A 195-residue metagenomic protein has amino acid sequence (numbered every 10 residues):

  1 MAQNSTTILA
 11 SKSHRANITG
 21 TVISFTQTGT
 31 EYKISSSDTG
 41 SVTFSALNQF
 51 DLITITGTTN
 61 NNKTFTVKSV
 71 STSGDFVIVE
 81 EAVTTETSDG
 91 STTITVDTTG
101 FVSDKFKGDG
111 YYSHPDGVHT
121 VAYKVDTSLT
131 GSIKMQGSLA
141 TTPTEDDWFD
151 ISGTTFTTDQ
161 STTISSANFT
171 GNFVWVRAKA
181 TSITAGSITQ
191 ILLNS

Functional and structural regions predicted by a protein language model:
M1-V22, I188-S195: Short, intrinsically disordered N-terminal pre-domain segments
S5, S11-S13, T98-P115, S138: Short Trp-Ser/Thr-centered turn/loop motifs at beta-strand boundaries
N17-Q49, T56-V102, I183-T184: Small/polar beta-strand repeat architecture
I53, P115-T127: A short beta-strand element within beta-rich, extracytoplasmic domains of secreted/secretory-pathway proteins
T54, S132-Q136: Beta-strand signatures of extracellular beta-sandwich domains
N61, K124-S132, I183-I188: Extended, low-complexity, turn-rich repeat/linker tracts enriched in Gly/Pro/Ser/Thr and Asp/Glu that occur
F101, D109-D116, F149-S195: Beta-sandwich interaction modules
Q136-T142: Conserved Ser/Thr-centered positions that define the repeating blades of beta-propeller domains
